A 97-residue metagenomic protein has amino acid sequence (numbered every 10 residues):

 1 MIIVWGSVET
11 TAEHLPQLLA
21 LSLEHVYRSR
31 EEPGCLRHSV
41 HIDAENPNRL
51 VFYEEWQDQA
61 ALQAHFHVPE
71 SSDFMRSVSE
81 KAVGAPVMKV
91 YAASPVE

Functional and structural regions predicted by a protein language model:
M1-I2, L19, W56-D58: N-proximal accessory regions
I2, V40-N46, F74-E97: Glycine-rich beta-strand-turn "strand-cap" elements at beta-sheet edges
I2-V8: Active-site-flanking beta-strand signature of metal-NTP-handling nucleotidyl enzymes and homologous cyclase-like
E9-L18: Short, surface-exposed ligand-recognition loops at beta-strand->loop->(often short) alpha-helix junctions that present
A12, A44-N46, W56-A60: Feature marks short, surface-exposed loop/turn motifs that line or immediately flank catalytic pockets and channel
V26-V51: Short, glycine- and small/hydrophobic-rich beta-strand elements in well-ordered beta-sheets
R28-L36, E55-K89: An amphipathic, aromatic/His-enriched active-site/gating alpha helix that lines ligand/cofactor pockets
